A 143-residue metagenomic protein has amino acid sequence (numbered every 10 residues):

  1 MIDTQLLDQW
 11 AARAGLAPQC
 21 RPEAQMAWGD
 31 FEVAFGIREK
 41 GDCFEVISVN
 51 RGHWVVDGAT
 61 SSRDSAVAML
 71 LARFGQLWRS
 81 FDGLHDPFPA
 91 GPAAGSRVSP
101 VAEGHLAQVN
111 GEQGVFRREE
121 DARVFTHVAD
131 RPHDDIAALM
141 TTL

Functional and structural regions predicted by a protein language model:
M1-E39: N-terminal "first-domain core" detector
T4, D8-A12, L71, A137-T141: Generic detector of well-ordered alpha-helical segments enriched in charged/polar residues, highlighting helical
P18-P22, R38-G41, S99-G104, N110: Short, ordered beta-strand-loop transition motifs
W28-V55, V115: Short aromatic-glycine-(Arg/Gly/Cys) micro-motifs in beta-strand/loop hairpins
R51-S62, H127: A short, exposed loop/beta-hairpin motif centered on an aromatic-Gly-Thr core
S61-F74: A short, charged, amphipathic alpha-helix used as a generic interaction element across diverse proteins
A72-D82: Pleckstrin homology
G83-L143: Intrinsically disordered, low-complexity, charge-dense segments enriched in Lys/Arg and Glu/Asp interspersed
